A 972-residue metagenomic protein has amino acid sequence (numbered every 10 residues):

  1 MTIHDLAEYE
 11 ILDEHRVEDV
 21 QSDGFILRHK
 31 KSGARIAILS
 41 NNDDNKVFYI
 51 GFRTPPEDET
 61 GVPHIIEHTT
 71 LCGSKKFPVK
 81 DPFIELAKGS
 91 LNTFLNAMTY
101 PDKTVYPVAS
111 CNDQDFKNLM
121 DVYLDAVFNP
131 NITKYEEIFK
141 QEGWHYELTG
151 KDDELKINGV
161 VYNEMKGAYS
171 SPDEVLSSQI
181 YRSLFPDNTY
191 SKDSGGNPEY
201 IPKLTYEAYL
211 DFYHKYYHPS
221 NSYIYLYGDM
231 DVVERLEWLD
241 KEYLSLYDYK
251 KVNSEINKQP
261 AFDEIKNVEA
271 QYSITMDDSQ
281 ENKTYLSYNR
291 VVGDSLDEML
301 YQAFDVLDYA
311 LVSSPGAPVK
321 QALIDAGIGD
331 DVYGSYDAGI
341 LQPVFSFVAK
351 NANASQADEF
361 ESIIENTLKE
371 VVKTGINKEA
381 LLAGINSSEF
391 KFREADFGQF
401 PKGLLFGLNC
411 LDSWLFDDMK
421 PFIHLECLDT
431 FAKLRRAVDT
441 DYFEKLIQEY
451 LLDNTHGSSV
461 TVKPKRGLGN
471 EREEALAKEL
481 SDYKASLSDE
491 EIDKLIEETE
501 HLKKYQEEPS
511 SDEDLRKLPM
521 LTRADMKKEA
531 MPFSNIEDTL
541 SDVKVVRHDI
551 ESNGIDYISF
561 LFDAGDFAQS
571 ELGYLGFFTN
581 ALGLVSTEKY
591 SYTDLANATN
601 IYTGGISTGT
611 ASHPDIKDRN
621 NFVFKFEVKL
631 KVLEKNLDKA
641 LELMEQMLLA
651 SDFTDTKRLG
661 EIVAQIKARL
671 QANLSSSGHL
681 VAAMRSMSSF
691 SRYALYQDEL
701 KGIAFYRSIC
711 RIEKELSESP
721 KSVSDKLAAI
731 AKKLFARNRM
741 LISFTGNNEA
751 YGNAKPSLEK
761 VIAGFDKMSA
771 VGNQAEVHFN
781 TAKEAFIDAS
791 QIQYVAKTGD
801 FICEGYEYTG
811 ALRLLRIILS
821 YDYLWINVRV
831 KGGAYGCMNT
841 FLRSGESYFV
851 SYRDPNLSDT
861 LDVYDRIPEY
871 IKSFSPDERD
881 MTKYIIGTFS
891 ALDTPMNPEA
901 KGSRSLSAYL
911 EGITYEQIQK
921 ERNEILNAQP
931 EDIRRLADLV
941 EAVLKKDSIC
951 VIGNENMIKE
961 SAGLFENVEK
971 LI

Functional and structural regions predicted by a protein language model:
M1-V47: Non-catalytic terminal extensions that flank enzyme cores
S40-N42, Y49, Y162, K166-E174 (+10 more regions): His/Glu-based metal-binding/catalytic segments typifying zinc-dependent metallopeptidases
N45-P55, D81-N129, E136-E147, E174-E199 (+11 more regions): M16 family metallopeptidases and their MPP-like homologs
V62, I66-T70, F578: Active-site His/Glu-centered metal-binding helix of metallohydrolases
C72-G73, G196, Y200-S222: A conserved hydrophobic secondary-structure block that centers on an alpha-helix together with its immediately flanking
F94, L210-H214, S273-M276, V319 (+11 more regions): Generic recognition of flexible, low-complexity loop/linker segments
N158, L210-E242, V723-L758: Non-catalytic, conformational "gating/processing" segments within enzyme and secreted inhibitor domains
A432, K445-F533, Q671, L680 (+5 more regions): Long, compositionally biased intrinsically disordered regions
